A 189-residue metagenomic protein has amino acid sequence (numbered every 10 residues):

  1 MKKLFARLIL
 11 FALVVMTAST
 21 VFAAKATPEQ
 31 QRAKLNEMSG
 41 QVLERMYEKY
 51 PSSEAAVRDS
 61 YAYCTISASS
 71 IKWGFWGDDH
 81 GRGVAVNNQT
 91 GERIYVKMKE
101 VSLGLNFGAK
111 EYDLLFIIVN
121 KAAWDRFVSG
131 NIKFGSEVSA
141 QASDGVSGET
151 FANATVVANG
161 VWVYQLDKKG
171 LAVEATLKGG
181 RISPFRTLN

Functional and structural regions predicted by a protein language model:
M1-I9: Bacterial N-terminal signal peptides that target proteins for export
L8-A18: Bacterial N-terminal signal peptides
S19-A23: Sec/Tat signal peptide C-region and signal peptidase I cleavage site
A24-N189: Small-residue-enriched, tightly packed secondary-structure blocks
